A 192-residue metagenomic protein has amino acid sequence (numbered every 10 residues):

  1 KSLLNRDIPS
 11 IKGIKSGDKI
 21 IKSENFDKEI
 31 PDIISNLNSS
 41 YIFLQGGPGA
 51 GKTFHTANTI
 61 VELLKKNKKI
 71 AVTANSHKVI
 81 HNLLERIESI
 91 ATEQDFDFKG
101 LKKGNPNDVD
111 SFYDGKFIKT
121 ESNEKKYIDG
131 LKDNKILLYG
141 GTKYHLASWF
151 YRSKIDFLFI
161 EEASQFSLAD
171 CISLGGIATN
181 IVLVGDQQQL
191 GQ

Functional and structural regions predicted by a protein language model:
K1-Y139: ASCE P-loop NTPase motor cores of helicases and related translocases
K65-N67, N75-K78, K143-Q192: Conserved helicase motor core of SF1/SF2 NTP-dependent helicases
